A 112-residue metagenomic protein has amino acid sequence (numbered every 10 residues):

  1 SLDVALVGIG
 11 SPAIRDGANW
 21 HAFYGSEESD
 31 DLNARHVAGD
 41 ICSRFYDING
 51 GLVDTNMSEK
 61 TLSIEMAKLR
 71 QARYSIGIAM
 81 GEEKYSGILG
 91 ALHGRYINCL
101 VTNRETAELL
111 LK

Functional and structural regions predicted by a protein language model:
S1-K112: Conserved phosphate- and dinucleotide-binding cores of soluble alpha/beta proteins, encompassing both enzyme active
